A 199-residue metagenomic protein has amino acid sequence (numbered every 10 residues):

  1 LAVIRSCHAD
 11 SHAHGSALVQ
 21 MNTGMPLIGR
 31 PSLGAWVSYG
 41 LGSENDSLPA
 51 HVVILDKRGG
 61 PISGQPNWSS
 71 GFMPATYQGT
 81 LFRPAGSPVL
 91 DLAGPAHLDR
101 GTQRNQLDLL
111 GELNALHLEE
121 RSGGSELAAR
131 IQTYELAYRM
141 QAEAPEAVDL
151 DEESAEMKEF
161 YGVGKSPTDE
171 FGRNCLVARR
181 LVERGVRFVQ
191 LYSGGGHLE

Functional and structural regions predicted by a protein language model:
L1-E199: Ligand-binding pockets and gating/stacking loops
